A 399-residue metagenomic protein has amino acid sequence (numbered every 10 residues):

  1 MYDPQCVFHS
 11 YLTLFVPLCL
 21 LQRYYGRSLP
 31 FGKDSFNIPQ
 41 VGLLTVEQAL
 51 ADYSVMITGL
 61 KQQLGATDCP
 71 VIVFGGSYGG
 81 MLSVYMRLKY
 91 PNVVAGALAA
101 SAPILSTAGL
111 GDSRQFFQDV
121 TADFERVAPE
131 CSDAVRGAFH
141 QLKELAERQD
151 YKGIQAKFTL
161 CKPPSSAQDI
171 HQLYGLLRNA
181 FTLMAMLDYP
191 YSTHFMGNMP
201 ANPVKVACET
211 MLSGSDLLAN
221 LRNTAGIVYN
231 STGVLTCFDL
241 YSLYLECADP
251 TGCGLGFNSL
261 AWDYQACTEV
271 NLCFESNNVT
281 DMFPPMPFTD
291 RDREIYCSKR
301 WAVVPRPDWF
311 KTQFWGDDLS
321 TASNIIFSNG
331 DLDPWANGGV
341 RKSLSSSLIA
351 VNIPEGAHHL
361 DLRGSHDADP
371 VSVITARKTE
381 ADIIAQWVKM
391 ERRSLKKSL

Functional and structural regions predicted by a protein language model:
M1-S54, T58-Q63, V303-N324, D331-P334 (+1 more regions): N-terminal cap/lid subdomain of alpha/beta-hydrolase-fold enzymes
V16-L20, I72-F74, G96-A99, L105 (+3 more regions): Structural recognition of the beta-strand scaffold that forms the well-ordered cores of secreted hydrolase catalytic
G65-Y78, L82: Alpha/beta-hydrolase fold nucleophile elbow
L82-D263: Alpha/beta-hydrolase
T121-A122, D317-N324, N329-S372: Active-site-adjacent alpha-helix of alpha/beta-hydrolase-fold enzymes
L217-I227, L243, D249, V279-P284 (+2 more regions): Short alpha-helix in the alpha/beta-hydrolase fold that links the catalytic acid
V234, Y241-S242, E246-C247, T251-F310: Small-residue-rich helix-loop
P354, R363-L399: Catalytic active-site module of serine/aspartate enzymes centered on a nucleophile-bearing elbow/loop
